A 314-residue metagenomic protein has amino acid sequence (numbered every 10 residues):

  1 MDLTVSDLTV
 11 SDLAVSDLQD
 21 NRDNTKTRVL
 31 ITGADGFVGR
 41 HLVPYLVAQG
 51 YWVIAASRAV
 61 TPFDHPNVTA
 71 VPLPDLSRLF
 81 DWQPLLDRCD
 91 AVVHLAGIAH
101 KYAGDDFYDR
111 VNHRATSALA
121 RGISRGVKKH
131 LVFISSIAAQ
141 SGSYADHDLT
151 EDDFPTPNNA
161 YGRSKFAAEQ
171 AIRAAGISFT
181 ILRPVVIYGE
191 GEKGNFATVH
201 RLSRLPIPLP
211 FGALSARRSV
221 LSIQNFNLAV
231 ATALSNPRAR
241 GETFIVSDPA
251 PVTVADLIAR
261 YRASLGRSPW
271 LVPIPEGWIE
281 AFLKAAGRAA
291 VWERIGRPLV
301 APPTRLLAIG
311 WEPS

Functional and structural regions predicted by a protein language model:
V29-Q49: N-terminal Rossmann NAD(P)H-binding glycine-rich loop of SDR-like oxidoreductase domains
L73-R114, A118, G122, A139-S141: NAD(P)H-binding glycine-rich loop region in Rossmannoid oxidoreductase-like domains and their noncatalytic homologs
D109-T116, V132, S164-K165, S219: Short alpha-helix in the Rossmann-fold core of NAD(P)-dependent oxidoreductases
R110, Y144-Y188, E192, P208-G212: Catalytic helix-loop patch of NAD(P)-dependent Rossmann-fold dehydrogenases
S117-A160, T180: Conserved Rossmann-fold NAD(P)-dependent oxidoreductase catalytic core, especially the SDR/UDP-sugar
R163, E192-T198, G212-S235, G241-I245: Substrate-positioning beta->alpha
T232-W292: Mid/C-terminal beta-alpha module of Rossmann-like enzyme folds, strongest in SDR-family dehydrogenases/epimerases
V252, V291-S314: C-terminal amphipathic/interface module of NAD(P)-dependent oxidoreductases and related NAD-binding regulators
